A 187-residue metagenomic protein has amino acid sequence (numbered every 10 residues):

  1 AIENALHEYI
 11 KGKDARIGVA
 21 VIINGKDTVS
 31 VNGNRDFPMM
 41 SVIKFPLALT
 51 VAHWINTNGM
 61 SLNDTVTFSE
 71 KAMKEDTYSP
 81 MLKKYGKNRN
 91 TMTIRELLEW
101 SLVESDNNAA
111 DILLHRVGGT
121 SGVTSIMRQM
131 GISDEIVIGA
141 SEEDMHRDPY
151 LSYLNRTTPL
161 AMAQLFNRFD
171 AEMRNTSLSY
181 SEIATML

Functional and structural regions predicted by a protein language model:
A1-P38: Beta-lactamase-like hydrolase cores
I2-L6, I43, L47, T93-L98 (+5 more regions): Stable alpha-helical elements in mature extracytoplasmic
R16, N90, A110-A171: Mid-domain, small-residue-enriched loop/turn segments at the edges of structured enzyme/sensor domains
G18-I22, S30, P46, T67 (+1 more regions): Soluble periplasmic/extracytoplasmic beta-strand elements of cell-envelope proteins
S30-G33, T93-L97, E104-A110, E142-Y150: Flexible glycine/proline-enriched surface loops and loop-helix/loop-strand junctions
P38-V66, S101: Active-site SXXK
H53-M73, G119-T120, T124, T176-Y180: Short, well-structured active-site flanking segments
M73-D111: Conserved catalytic neighborhood of penicillin-recognizing serine enzymes
